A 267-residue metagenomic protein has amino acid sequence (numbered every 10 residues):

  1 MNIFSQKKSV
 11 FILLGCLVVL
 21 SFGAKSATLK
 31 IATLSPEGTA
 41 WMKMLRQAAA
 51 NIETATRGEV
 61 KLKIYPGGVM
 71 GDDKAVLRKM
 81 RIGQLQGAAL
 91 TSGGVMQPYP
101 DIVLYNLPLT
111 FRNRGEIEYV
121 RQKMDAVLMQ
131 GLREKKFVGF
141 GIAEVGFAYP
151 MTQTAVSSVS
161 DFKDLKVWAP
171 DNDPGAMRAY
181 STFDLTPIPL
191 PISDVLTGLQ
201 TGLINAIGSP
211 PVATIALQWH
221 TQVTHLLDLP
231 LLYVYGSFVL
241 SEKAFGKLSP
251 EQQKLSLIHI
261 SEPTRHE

Functional and structural regions predicted by a protein language model:
N2-I12: Bacterial N-terminal signal peptides that target proteins for export
F4, S26-E116, L132-S261: N-terminal secretory/targeting leader peptides
K7, S21-A24: Short, intrinsically disordered, low-complexity terminal segments
I12-S21: Bacterial N-terminal signal peptides
G115-M129: A gly/proline- and charged-residue-enriched helix-loop-helix capping module
E262-E267: Short "domain-exit" segments at the C-terminal end of structured domains
